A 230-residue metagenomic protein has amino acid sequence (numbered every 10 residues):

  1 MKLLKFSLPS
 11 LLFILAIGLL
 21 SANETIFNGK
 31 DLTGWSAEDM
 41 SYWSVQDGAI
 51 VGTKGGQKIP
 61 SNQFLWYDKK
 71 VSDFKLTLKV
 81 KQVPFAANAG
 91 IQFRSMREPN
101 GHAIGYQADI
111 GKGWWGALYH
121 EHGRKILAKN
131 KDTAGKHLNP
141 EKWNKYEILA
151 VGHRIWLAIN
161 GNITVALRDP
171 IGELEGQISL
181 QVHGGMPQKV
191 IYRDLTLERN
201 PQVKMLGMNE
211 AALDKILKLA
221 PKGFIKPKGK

Functional and structural regions predicted by a protein language model:
M1-F6: Positively charged n-region of N-terminal signal peptides that target proteins for export
P9-G18: Bacterial N-terminal signal peptides
A22-K230: Carbohydrate-interacting regions of secretory-pathway proteins
